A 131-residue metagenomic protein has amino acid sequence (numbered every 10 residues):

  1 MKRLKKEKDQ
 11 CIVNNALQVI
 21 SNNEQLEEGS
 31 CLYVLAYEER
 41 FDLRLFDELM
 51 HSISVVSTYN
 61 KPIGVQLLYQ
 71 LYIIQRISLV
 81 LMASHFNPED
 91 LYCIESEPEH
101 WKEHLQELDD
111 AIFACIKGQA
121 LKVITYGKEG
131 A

Functional and structural regions predicted by a protein language model:
M1-M50: Short terminal alpha-helical segments
I20, E38, I53-S57, Q75 (+2 more regions): Generic structural signal for hydrophobic core residues of well-folded globular domains
Q25-G29, P62, L121: Intrinsically disordered or highly flexible coil/loop and linker segments, enriched in small and charged/polar residues
L32-E39, N60, G64, I94 (+1 more regions): Alpha-helical rod/repeat scaffolding segments in eukaryotic adaptors/tethers and long-chain four-helix cytokines
R44, Q66-Y69, E103: Residues within HEAT/ARM-like alpha-solenoid scaffolds
E48, Y69-I73: Amphipathic alpha-helical interaction segments
H51-L68: Short, solvent-exposed, charged loop/turn and helix-capping segments that join or cap alpha-helices on peripheral
I73-A131: Amphipathic alpha-helical binding modules
